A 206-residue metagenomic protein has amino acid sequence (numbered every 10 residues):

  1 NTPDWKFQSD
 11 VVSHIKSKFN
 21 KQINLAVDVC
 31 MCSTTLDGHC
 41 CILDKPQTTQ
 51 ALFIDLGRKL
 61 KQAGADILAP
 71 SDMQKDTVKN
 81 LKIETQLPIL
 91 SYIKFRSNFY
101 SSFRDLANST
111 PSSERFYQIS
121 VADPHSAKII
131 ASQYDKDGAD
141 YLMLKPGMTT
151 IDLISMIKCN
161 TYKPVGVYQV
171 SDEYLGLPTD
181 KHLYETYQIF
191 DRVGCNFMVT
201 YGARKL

Functional and structural regions predicted by a protein language model:
N1-L206: Alpha/beta enzyme core
